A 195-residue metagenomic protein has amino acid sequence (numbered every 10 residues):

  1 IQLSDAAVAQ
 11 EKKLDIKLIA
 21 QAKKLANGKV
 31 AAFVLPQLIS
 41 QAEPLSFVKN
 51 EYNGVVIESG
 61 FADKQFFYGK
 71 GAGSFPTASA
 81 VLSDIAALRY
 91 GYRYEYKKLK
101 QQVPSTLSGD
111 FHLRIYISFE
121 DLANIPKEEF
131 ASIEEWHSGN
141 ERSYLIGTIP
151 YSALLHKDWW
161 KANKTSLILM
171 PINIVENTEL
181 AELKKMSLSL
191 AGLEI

Functional and structural regions predicted by a protein language model:
I1-F47, Y52-G54, G73: Substrate-binding/catalytic subdomain of NAD(P)-dependent oxidoreductase enzymes
A9, I16, V34, V55-I57 (+3 more regions): Generic structural hydrophobic/aromatic packing signal, biased to beta-strands
A20-A22, L38, F61, G71 (+3 more regions): A broadly conserved detector of short glycine/acidic/proline-rich loop/turn motifs that flank catalytic sites and bind
A26-G28, P44-S46, G69, S79 (+3 more regions): Generic alpha-helix signal with a bias toward terminal, lower-confidence helices and secondary-structure junctions
K29-A31, Y52-G54, A62, H112-Y116 (+1 more regions): Active-site lining segments that contact anionic ligands and/or coordinate catalytic metals
L35-G60, G71-F75, A131-E141, T148-I149: Low-complexity, glycine/alanine/valine/leucine- and proline-rich hydrophobic stretches
K49-L99, S105-D110: ATP-dependent carboxylate/acyl-activation modules
I85-I195: A conserved regulatory-domain signal marking ACT and ACT-like small-molecule sensing domains and adjacent regulatory
